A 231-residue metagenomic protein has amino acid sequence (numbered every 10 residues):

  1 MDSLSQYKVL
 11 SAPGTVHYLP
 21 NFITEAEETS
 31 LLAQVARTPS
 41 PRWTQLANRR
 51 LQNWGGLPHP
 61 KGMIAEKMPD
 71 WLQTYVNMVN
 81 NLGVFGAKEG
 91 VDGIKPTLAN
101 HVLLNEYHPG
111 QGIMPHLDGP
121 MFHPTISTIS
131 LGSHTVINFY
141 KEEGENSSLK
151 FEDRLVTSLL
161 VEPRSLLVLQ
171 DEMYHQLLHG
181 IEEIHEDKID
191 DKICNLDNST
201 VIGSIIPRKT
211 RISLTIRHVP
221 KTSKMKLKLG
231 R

Functional and structural regions predicted by a protein language model:
M1-R231: Non-heme Fe(II) oxygenase metal-center motifs and adjacent flexible, charged/small-residue loops
